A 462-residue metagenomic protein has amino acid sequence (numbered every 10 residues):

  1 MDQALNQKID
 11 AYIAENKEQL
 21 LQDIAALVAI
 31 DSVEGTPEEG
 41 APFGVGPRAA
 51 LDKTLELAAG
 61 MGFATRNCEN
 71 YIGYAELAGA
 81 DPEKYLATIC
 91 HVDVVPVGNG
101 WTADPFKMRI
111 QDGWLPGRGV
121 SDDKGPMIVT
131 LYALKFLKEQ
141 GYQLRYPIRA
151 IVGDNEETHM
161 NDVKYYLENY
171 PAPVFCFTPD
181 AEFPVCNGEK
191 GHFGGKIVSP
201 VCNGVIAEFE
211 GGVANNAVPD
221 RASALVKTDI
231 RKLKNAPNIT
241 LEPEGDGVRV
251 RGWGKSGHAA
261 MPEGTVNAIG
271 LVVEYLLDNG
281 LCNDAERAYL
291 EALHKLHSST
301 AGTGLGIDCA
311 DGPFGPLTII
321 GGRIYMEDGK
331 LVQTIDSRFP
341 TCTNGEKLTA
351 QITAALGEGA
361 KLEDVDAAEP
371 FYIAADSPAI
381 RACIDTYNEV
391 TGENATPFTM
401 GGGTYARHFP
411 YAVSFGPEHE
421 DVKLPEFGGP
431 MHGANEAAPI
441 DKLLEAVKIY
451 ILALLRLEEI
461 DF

Functional and structural regions predicted by a protein language model:
D2-R118, Y142-L144: Acidic/His- and Gly-rich active-site-bordering loop/insert found across diverse amide/peptide-bond hydrolases
Y12, D385-T386, E393-I460: Zn-dependent metallopeptidase/amidohydrolase metal-coordination segment
A64-C68, L241-E244, G321, F398: Short beta-strand
E83-V152, T158, G428-K442: Active-site metal-coordination/substrate-binding segment of hydrolases, especially metallo-dependent peptidases
V95-I110, F193, V198-S199, E242-G252 (+3 more regions): Acidic-glycine-rich active-site phosphate/pyrophosphate-binding loop
Y132-E139, V273-G280, L452-L455: Short glycine/serine- and small hydrophobic-enriched flexible loop segments
E157, K164-T341: Midchain, well-structured core segments that form catalytic/ion-binding scaffolds
M326, L331-G402: Substrate-recognition/cap regions that form aromatic- and gly/pro-loop-enriched pockets for small-molecule ligands
